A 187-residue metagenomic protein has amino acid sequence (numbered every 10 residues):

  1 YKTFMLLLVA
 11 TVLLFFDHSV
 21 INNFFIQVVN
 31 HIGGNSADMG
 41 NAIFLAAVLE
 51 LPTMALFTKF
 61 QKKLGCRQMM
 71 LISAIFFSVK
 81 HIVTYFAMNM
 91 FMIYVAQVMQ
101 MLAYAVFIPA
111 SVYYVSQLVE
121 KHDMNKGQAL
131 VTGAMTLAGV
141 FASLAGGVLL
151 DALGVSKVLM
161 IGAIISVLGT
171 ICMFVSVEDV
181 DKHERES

Functional and structural regions predicted by a protein language model:
T3-A10, L14-A42: Helix-loop boundary and gating motifs at the non-cytosolic
S36-A37, V119-V131: Loop-to-transmembrane helix entry/capping segments in MFS-fold secondary transporters and related SLC/MFSD carriers
T53-G65, L150-D151: Helix-to-loop junctions at the C-terminal end of transmembrane segments in multipass secondary transporters
Q68-V83: Structural signature of the two symmetry-related core transmembrane helices
V106-V119: Intracellular juxtamembrane helix-capping segments at the cytosolic ends of symmetry-related transmembrane helices
N125-A152: A late C-terminal transmembrane helix in Major Facilitator Superfamily
V148-S166: A membrane-interface helix-boundary motif in multi-pass transporters
A163-S187: Multi-pass alpha-helical transporter architecture, strongest for 12-TM Major Facilitator/SLC carriers used
